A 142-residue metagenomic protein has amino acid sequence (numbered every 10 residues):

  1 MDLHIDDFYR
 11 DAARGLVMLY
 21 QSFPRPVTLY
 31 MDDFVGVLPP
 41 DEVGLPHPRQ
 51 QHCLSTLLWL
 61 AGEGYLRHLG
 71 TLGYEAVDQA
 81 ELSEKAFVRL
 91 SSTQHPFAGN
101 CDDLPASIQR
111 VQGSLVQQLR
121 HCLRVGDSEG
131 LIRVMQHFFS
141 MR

Functional and structural regions predicted by a protein language model:
M1-L3, V134: Long, low-complexity, charged/polar intrinsically disordered regions in eukaryotic proteins
L3, L45-P48, G70-V77, G99: Short acidic, glycine/proline-enriched loop segments that cap or flank alpha-helices
H4-G44, Q51: Short amphipathic alpha-helical interface segments
L16-F23, L60, R89-T93: Generic structural signal for hydrophobic core residues of well-folded globular domains
L58-Y74: A short, conserved structural fragment
V77-V111: Short, amphipathic alpha-helical interaction segments positioned at domain boundaries
F97-F138: Leucine-rich, amphipathic alpha-helical/linker segments
